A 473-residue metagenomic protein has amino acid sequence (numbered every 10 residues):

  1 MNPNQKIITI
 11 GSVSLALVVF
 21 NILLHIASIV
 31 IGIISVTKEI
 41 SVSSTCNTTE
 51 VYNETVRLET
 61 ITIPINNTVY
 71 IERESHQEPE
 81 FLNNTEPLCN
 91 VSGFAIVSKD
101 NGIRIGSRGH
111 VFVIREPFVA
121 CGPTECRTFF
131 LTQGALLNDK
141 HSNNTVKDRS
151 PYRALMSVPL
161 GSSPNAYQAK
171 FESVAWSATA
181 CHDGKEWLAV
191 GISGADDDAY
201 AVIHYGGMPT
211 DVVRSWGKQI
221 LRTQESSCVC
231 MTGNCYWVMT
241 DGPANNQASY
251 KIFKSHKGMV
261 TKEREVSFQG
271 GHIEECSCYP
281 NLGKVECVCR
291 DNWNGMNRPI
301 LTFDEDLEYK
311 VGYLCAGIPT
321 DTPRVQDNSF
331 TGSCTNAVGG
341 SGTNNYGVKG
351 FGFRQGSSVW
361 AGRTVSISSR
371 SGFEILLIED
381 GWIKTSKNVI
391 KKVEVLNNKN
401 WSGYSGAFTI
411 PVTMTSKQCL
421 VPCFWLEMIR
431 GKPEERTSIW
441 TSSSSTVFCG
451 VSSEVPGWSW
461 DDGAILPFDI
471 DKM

Functional and structural regions predicted by a protein language model:
N2-E39: Single-pass membrane-anchoring alpha-helices
D100-G122, C126, F130-T132: Beta-strand-rich domains and repeat architectures in extracellular enzymes and scaffolds, especially beta-propellers
H110-F118, E172-C181, R222-S227, G271-S277 (+4 more regions): Repeated scaffold domains used in trafficking and secretory/extracellular systems, primarily beta-propellers
E125-F129, K185-L188, N234-W237, G283-C287 (+4 more regions): Entry beta-strands of beta-propeller and related beta-repeat scaffolds
L136-K140, D148-L155, D196-I203, N245-I252 (+5 more regions): Structural motif
P151-L155, G161, A166-H182, A189-G206 (+2 more regions): Asp-box/WD-like beta-propeller blade repeats and closely related beta-sheet repeat scaffolds
A169-F171, G217-I220, V266-G270, C315 (+1 more regions): Surface loop/turn motifs at the tips and blade-to-blade linkers of beta-strand repeat domains
T415-M473: Blade-level signature of beta-propeller repeat domains, shared across WD40, Kelch, NHL, RCC1 and BNR/Asp-box propellers
